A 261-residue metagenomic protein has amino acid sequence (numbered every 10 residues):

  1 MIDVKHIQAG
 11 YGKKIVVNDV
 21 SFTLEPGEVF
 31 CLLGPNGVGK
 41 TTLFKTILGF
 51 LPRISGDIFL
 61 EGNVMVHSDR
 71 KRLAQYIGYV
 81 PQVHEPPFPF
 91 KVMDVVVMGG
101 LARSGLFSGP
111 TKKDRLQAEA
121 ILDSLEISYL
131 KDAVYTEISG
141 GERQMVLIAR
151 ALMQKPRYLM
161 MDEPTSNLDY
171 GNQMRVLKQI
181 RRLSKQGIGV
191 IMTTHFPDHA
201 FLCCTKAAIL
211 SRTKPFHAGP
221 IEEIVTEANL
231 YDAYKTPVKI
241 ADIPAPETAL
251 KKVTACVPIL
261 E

Functional and structural regions predicted by a protein language model:
L33-P35: The feature captures the beta-strand-to-loop junction immediately N-terminal to the Walker
L48: Helix-to-loop junction immediately C-terminal to a conserved catalytic motif
G56-V64, L73: Conserved ABC transporter NBD signature motif
V97, K112-L130: Conserved ABC ATPase "signature" region
V134-I138, E142: Conserved ABC ATPase signature
L159-E163: Catalytic Walker B motif of ABC-type/P-loop ATPase nucleotide-binding domains
